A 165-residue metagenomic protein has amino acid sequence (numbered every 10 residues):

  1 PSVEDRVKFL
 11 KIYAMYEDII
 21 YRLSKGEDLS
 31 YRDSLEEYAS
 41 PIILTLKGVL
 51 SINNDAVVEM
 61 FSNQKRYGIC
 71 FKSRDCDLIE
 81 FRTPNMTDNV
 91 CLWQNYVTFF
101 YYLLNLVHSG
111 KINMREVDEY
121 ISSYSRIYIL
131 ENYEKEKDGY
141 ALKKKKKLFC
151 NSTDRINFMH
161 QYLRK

Functional and structural regions predicted by a protein language model:
S2-K165: C-terminal accessory/tail domains of diverse enzymes
